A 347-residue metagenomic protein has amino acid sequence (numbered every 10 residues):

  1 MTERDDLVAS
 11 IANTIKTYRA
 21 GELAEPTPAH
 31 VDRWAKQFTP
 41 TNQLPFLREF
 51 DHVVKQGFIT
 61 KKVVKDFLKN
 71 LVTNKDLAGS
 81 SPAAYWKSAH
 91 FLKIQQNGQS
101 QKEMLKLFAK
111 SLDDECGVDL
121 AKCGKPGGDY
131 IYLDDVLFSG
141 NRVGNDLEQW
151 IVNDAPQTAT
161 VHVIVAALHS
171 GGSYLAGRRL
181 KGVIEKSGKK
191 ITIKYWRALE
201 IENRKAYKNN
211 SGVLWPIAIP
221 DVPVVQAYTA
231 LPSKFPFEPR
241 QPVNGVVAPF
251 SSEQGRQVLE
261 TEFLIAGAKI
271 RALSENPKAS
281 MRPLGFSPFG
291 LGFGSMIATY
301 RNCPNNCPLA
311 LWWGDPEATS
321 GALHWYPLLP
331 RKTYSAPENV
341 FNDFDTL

Functional and structural regions predicted by a protein language model:
T2-S88, Q101, Q157-L347: PRPP-dependent phosphoribosyltransferase catalytic core
N74-L77, R142-D154: Histidine-anchored nucleotide/phosphate-binding helix
H90, D129-I131, H162: Structural motif
H90-K106: A glycine-rich, hydrophobic loop/mini-helix early in the fold
L107, D146-Q149, R179: Alpha-helical scaffold elements adjacent to nucleotide-binding pockets in ATP/GTP-utilizing enzyme cores
L107-E115: Short helix-loop-beta junction
G117-G127: Short acidic low-complexity segments
L133-R142: Ser/Thr-glycine-rich phosphate-binding loops at phosphate-binding pockets of nucleotides, nucleotide cofactors
